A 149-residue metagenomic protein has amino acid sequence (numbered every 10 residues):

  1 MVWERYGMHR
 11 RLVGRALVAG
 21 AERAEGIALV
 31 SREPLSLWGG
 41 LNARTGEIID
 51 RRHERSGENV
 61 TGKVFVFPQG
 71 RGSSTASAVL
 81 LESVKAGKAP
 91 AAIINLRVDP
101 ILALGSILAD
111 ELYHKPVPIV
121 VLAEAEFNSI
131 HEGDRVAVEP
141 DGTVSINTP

Functional and structural regions predicted by a protein language model:
W3-A24, L29-P140: Feature captures the catalytic cores and cofactor-binding loops of soluble hydro-lyases/lyases that act on carboxylate
D141-P149: Phosphate/diphosphate-binding glycine-rich loops and adjacent basic-rich segments that engage nucleotide
